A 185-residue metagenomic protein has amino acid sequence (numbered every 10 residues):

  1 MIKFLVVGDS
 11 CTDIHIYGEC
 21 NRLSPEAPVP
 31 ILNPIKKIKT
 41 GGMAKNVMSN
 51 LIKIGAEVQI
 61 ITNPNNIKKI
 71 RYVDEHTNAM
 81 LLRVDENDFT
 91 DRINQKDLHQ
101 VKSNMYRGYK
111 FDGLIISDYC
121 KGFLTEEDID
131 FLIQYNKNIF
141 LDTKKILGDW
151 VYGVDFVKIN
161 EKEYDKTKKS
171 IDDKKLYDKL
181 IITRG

Functional and structural regions predicted by a protein language model:
M1-N21, E26-P28, P34-G185: Ribokinase/PfkB-type carbohydrate-kinase core domain
